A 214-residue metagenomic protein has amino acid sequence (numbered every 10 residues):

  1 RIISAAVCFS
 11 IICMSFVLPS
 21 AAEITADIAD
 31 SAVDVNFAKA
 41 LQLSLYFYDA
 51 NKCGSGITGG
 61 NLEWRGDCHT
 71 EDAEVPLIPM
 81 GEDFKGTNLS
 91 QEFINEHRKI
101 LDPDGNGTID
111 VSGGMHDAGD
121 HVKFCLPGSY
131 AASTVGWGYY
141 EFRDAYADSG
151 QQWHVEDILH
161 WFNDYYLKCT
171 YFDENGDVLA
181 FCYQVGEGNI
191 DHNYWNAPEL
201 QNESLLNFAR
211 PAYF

Functional and structural regions predicted by a protein language model:
R1-A6: Bacterial N-terminal signal peptides that target proteins for export
V7, I11-F16: Hydrophobic core
L18-A21: Sec/Tat signal peptide C-region and signal peptidase I cleavage site
I24-L126, W161-F214: Low-complexity, Ser/Thr/Pro/Gly-enriched N-terminal "stalk/linker" regions
G113-P127, S133, W137-Q151: Conserved, well-structured interaction surfaces
G128-F142, V155-T170: Extended, hydrophobic/aromatic-rich amphipathic alpha-helical segments that build helical scaffolds
Y140-D157, L206-N207, A212-F214: Short coil/linker segments at helix-helix boundaries
